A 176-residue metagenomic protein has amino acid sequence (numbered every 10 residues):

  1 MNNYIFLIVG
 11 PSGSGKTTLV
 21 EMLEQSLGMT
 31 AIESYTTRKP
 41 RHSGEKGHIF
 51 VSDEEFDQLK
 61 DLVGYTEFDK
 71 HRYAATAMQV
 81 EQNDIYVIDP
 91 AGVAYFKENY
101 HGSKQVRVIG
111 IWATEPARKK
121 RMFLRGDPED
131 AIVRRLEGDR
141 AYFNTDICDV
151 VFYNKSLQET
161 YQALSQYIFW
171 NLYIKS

Functional and structural regions predicted by a protein language model:
I8: Hydrophobic anchor at the beta1->P-loop junction of P-loop NTPases
P11: P-loop (Walker A) phosphate-binding loop of NTP-binding proteins
S14: ATP-binding Walker
T17: Walker A/P-loop
Q25-E33: Post-Walker A helix-loop "phosphate-sensing" segment adjacent to the P-loop in P-loop NTPases
T36-G92: ATP-dependent small-molecule kinase phosphotransfer cores that center on conserved nucleotide phosphate-binding segments
I85-D89, G102-R125: Conserved phosphate-donor/acceptor-positioning beta-strand/loop module used by diverse small-molecule
L124-N171: Small-molecule kinase domains that catalyze NTP-dependent phosphoryl transfer to phosphate-bearing small molecules
